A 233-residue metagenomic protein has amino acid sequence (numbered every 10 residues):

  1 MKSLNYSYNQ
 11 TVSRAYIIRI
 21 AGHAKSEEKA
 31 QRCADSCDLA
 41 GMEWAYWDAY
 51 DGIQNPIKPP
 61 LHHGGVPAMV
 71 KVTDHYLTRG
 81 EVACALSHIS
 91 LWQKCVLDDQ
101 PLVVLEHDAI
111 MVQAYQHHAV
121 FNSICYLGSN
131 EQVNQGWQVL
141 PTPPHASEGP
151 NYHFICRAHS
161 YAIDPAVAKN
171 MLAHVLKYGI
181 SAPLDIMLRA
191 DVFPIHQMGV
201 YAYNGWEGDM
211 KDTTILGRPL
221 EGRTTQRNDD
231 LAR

Functional and structural regions predicted by a protein language model:
M1-L105, A109-R233: An acidic/histidine-cluster motif and surrounding catalytic segment that typifies divalent-metal-assisted enzyme active
